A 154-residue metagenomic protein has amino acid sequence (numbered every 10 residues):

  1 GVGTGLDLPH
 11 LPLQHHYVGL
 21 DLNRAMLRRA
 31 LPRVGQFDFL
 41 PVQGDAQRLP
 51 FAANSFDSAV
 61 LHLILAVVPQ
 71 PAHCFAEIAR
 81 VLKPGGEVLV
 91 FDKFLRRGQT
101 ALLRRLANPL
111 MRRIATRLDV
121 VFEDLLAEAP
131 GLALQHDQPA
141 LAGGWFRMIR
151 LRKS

Functional and structural regions predicted by a protein language model:
V2-R48: Class I SAM-dependent methyltransferase SAM/SAH-binding core
H16, G85-E87: Short glycine-centered segments of the SAM/dcSAM-binding site in methyltransferase folds
Q47-S58: A short acidic, Gly/Pro-enriched loop at the edge of an enzyme's catalytic core that lines a small-molecule cofactor
S58-Q70: A short SAM/SAH-binding and catalytic strip from SAM-dependent methyltransferases
A72-P84: A short glycine-rich, Lys/Arg-flanked "PGG" loop and its adjoining helix->strand segment in the class I
L89-R147: C-terminal alpha-helical "lid/dimerization" subdomain adjacent to the S-adenosyl-L-methionine
M148-S154: C-terminal lobe and adjacent flexible extensions of AdoMet/dcAdoMet transferase-like proteins
